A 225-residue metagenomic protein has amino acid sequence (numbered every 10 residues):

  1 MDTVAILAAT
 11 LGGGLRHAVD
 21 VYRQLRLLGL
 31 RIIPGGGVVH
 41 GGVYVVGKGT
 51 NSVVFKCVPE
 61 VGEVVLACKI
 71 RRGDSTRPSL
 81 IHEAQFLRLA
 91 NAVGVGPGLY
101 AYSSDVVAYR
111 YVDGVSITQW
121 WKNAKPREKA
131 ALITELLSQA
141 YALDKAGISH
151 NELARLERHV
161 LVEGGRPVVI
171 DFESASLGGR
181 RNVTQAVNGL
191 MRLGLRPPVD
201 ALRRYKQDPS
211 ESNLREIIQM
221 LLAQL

Functional and structural regions predicted by a protein language model:
M1-V43, L214-Q224: Juxta-kinase regulatory segment immediately upstream of eukaryotic protein kinase catalytic domains
I32-I81, R88: ATP-binding glycine-rich loop module of kinase domains
K56-V61, R110-Y111, V162-G164: Active-site beta-strand termini and strand-to-loop segments that position acidic
K69-S103, A131, L190: A conserved alpha-helical element in kinase catalytic cores
R88, V95-I133: Conserved structural core of kinase catalytic domains
Q139-N151: Protein kinase catalytic-loop region centered on the HRD/HxD motif
I148-E152, E163-L225: C-lobe/activation-segment region of protein kinase-like
L156-V162: Hydrophobic residue at the +6 position relative to the catalytic HRD Asp in the kinase catalytic loop
